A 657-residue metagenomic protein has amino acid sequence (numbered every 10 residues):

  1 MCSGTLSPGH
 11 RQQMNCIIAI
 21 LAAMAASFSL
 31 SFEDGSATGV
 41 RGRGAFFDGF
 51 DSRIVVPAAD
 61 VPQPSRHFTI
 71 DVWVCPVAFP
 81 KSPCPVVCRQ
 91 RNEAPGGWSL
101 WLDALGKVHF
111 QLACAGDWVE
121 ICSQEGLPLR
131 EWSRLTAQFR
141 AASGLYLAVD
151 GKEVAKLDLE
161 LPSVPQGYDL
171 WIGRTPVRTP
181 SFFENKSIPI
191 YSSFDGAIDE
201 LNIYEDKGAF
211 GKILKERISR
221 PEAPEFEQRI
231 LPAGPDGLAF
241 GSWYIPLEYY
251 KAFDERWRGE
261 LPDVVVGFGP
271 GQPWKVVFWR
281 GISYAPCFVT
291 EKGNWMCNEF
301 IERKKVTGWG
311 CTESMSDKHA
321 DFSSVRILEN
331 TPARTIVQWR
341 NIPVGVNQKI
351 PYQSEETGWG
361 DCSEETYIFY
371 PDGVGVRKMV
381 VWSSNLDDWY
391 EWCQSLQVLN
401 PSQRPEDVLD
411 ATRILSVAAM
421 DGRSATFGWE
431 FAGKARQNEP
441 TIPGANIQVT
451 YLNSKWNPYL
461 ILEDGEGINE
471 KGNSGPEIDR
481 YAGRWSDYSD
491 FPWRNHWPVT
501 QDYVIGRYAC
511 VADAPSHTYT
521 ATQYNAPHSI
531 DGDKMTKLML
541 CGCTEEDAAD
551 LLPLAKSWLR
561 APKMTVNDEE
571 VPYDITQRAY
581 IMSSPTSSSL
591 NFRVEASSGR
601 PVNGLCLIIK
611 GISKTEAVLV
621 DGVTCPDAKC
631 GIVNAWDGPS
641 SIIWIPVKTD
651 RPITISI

Functional and structural regions predicted by a protein language model:
S27-A223: Extracellular glycan-associated modules
P232-S323, P332, V344, G358: Acidic-aromatic substrate-binding/catalytic surfaces of carbohydrate-active enzymes
E248-Y249, T441, N446-T565, P639-V647: Beta-strand-rich recognition/accessory modules
W309-P371, G375-K378: Extended, loop-rich substrate-binding clefts of extracytoplasmic carbohydrate-active enzymes
V374-S416: Acidic (Asp/Glu-rich), glycine- and aromatic
C393-Q397, T450-N453, E595-K614: Surface-exposed beta-strand/loop patches in extracellular or lumenal glycoproteins
Q403-R413, I608-T624: Solvent-exposed beta-hairpin/edge-strand motifs
S557-R600: Surface beta-strand/loop "capping" patches
